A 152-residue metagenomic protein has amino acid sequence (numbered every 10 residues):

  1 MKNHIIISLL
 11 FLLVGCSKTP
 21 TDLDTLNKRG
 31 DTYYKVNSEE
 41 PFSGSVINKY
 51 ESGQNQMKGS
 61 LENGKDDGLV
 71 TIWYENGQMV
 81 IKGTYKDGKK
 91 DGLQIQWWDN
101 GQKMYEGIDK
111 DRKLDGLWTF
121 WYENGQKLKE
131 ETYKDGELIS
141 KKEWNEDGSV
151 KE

Functional and structural regions predicted by a protein language model:
H4-L13: Sec-dependent N-terminal signal peptides
V14-E152: Glycine/tyrosine- and acidic-biased, solvent-exposed loop/turn segments at the edges of beta-strands
